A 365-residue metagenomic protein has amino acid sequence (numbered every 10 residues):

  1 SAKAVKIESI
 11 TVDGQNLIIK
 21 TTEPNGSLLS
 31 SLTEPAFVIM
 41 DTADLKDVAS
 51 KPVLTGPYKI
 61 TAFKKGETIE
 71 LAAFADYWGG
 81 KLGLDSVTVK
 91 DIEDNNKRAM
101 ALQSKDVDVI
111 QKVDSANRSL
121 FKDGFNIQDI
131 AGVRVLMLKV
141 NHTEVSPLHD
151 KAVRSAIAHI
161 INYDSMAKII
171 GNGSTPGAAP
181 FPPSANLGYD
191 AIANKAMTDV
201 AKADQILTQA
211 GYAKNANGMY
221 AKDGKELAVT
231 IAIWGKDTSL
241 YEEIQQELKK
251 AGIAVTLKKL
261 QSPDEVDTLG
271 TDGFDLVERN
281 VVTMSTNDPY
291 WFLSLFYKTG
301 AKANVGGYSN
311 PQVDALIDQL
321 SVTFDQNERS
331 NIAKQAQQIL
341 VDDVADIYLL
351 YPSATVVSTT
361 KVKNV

Functional and structural regions predicted by a protein language model:
S1-D41: Surface-exposed binding/hinge segments that line and control ligand-binding clefts or catalytic entry sites
P24-L82, S86, V200, Q205: Gly/Pro-rich hinge or "lid" segments in bacterial periplasmic/extracellular proteins
G26-V38, K139, V357-V365: A structural "hinge/loop" feature
K46, F74-S119, A254: Ligand-site clamp/hinge motif
A72-Y77, G132-A156, I160, I169 (+4 more regions): A bilobed periplasmic-binding-protein/Venus flytrap-type ligand-binding module shared by bacterial periplasmic
H149-Q246: Append "and occasionally in soluble cytosolic enzymes with long acidic Gly/Pro-rich linkers
I160-Y189, K236-E243, D267-V365: Detector for C-terminal structural segments
A213-M284, A354: Ligand/substrate-recognition segments at binding pockets and active sites
